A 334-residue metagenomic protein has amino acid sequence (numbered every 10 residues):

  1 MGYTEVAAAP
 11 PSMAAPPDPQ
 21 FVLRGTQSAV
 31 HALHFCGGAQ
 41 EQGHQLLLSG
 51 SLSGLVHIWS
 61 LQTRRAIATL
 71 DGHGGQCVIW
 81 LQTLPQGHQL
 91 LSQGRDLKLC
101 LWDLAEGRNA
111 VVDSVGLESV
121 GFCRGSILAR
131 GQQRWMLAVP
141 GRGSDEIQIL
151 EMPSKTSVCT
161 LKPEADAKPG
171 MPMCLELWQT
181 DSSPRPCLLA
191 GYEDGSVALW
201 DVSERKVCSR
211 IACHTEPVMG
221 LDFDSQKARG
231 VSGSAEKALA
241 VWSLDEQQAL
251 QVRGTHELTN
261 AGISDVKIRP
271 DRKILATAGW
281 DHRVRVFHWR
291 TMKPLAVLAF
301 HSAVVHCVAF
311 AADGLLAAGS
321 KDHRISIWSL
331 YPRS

Functional and structural regions predicted by a protein language model:
Y3-S28, T63: A short helix->beta-strand "capping" segment at the edge of beta-propeller domains
D18-Q20, R65-A68, A110-V112, V158-C159 (+3 more regions): A structural motif specific to WD40 beta-propellers
P19, A29, G43, A66 (+12 more regions): WD40/WD-repeat beta-propeller blade-loop signature
L23-V30, D71-V78, V115-F122, P163-P172 (+3 more regions): WD40/WD-repeat beta-propeller blade N-cap
L33-H44, L81-G87, S126-R134, L175-R185 (+4 more regions): Loop/turn segments within WD40 beta-propeller blades
G50-S53, Q93-D96, P140-G143, G191-D194 (+3 more regions): Conserved strand-to-loop turn within each blade of WD40 beta-propeller repeats
V56-S60, L99-L104, I147-E151, V197-D201 (+3 more regions): WD40-repeat beta-propellers
H306-S334: Blade-level signature of beta-propeller repeat domains, shared across WD40, Kelch, NHL, RCC1 and BNR/Asp-box propellers
